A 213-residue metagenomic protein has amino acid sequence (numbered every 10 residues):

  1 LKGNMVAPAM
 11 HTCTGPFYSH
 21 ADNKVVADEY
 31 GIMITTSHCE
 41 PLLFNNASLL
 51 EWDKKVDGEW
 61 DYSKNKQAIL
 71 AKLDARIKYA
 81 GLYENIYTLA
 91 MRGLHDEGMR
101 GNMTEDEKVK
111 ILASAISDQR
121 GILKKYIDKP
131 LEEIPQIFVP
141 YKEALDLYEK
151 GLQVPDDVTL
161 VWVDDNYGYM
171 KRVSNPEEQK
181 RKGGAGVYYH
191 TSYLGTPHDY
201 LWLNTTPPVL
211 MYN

Functional and structural regions predicted by a protein language model:
L1-Y62, F138-V139, L152-P155, T159-W162 (+2 more regions): Feature activates predominantly on carbohydrate-active enzymes
Y18, V26-E29, K55-K182: Gly/Pro-rich turn-and-neighbor structural signature
